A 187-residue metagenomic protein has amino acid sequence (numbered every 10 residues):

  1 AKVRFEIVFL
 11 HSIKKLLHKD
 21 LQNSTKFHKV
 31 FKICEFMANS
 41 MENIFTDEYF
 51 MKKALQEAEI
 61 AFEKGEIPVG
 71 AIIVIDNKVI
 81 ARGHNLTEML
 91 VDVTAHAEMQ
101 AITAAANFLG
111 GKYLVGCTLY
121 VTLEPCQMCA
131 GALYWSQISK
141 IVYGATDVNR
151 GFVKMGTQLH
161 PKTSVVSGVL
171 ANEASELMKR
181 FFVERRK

Functional and structural regions predicted by a protein language model:
A1-I13: Extreme N-terminal basic, low-complexity initiation segments that serve as generic localization/processing leaders
A1-K2, K19-S40: Short, low-complexity, charge-dense intrinsically disordered segments
A38-A61, P125-K187: Zinc-dependent deaminase
V69-V74: Short beta-strand scaffold segments in enzyme catalytic cores
I75-D76, V115: A cytosolic small-molecule/anion-sensing beta-strand core signal
I80-T87: Short beta->alpha transition motifs characteristic of CBS
M89-M99: A short, polar/charged loop-to-alpha-helix boundary motif
G111-E124: Immediate flanking context of iron-sulfur cluster ligation sites
